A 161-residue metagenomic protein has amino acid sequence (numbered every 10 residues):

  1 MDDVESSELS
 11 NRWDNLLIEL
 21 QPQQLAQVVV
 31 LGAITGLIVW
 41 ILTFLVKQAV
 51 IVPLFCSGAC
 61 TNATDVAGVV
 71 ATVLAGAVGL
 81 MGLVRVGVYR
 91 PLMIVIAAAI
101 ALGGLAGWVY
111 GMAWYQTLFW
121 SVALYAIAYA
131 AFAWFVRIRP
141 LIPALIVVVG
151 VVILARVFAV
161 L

Functional and structural regions predicted by a protein language model:
M1-V30: N-terminal juxtamembrane cytosolic/stromal segments of multi-pass membrane proteins
V28, R85-I96, P140-P143: Membrane-interfacial loop-to-transmembrane alpha-helix junctions, especially the N-terminal start
V29-G76: Hydrophobic transmembrane helix segments
L37-T43, A97-V109, V148-V160: Aromatic-anchored segments of alpha-helical transmembrane domains
V50-A63, A75-G87, G103-M112: Short juxtamembrane and helix-loop transition motifs at transmembrane-helix boundaries in membrane proteins
A67-G82, W120-Y125: Hydrophobic alpha-helical transmembrane segments
V88-A131: Short alpha-helical packing/oligomerization segments
A130-L161: Terminal transmembrane helical module of multi-pass membrane proteins
